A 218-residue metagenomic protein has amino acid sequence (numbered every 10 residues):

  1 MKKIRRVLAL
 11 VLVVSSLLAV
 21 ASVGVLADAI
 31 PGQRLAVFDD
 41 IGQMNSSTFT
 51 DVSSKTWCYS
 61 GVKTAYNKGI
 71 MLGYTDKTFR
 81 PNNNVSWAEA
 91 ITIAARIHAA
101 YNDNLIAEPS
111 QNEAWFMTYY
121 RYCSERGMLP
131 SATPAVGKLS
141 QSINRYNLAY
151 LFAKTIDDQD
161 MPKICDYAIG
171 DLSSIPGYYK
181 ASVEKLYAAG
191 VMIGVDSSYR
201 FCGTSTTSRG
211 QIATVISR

Functional and structural regions predicted by a protein language model:
I4-L12, L18-Y59, L72-Y146, K154-A181 (+2 more regions): Feature responds to low-complexity, polar/acidic, surface-exposed segments characteristic of secreted/exported proteins
K63-K68: Mature N-terminal segment immediately following signal peptide/propeptide cleavage in secreted/periplasmic
G69, G190: Phosphate/pyrophosphate-binding loop motifs in nucleotide- or prenyl diphosphate-using proteins
V183-L186: Extracellular C-type lectin-like domains
R209-Q211, V215-I216: Non-catalytic cell-wall polysaccharide-engagement segments
